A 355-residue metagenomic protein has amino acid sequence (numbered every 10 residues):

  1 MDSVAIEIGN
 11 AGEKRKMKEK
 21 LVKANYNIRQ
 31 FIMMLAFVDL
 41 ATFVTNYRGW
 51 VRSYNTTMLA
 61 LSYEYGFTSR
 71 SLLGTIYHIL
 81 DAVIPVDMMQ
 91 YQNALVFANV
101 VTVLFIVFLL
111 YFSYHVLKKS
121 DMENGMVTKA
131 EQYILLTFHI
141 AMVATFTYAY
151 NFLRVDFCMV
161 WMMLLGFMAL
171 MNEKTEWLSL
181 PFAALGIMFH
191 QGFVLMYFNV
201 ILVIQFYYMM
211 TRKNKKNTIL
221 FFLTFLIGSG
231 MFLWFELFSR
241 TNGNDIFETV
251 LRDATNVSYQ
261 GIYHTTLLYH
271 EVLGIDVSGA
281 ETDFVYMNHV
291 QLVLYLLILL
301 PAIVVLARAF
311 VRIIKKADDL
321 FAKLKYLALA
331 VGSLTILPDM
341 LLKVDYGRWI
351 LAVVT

Functional and structural regions predicted by a protein language model:
A41-M58, E64-I76, M88-M89: Extracytoplasmic catalytic/substrate-binding loops of multi-pass membrane glycan-assembly enzymes
F43-Y47, S71, T75, N217-V305: Membrane-lumen/periplasm interface segments of specific transmembrane helices in polyprenyl phosphate-linked
F97-G125, L165: Transmembrane-helix motifs of polytopic, lipid-linked glycan transferases
Q132-W161: Aromatic- and kink-enriched transmembrane "portal" helix at the membrane-lumen/periplasm boundary that abuts
F146-V155, L299, V304-T355: Membrane-water interface signatures at transmembrane helix termini and the short loops that connect adjacent helices
M163-L178: Membrane-interface transmembrane helices that cradle and orient dolichyl/undecaprenyl
W177-L202: Membrane-interface alpha helices of multi-pass inner-membrane proteins
Y197-F225: Perimembrane helix-loop-helix junctions
